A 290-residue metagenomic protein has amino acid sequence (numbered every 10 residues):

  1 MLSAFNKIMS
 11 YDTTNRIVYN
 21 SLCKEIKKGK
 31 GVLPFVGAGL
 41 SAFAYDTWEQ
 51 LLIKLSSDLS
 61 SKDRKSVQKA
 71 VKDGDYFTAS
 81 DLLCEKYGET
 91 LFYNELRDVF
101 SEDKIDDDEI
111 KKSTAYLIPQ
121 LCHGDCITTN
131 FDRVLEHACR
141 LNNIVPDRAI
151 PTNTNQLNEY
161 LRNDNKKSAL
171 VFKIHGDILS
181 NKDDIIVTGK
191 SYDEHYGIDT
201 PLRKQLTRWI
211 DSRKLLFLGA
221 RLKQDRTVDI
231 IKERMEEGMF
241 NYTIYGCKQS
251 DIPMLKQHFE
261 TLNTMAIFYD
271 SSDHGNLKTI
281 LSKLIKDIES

Functional and structural regions predicted by a protein language model:
M1-P34, L40-A44, K54, D58-L59 (+7 more regions): SIR2/sirtuin-family catalytic core signature
L2-S10, E89-I105, I186-Y192: Short, basic, glycine/proline-bearing loop/turn elements
G31-T78, A138-N153: Adenosine ribonucleotide-centric catalytic and binding domains
G37, I118, N130, I174 (+1 more regions): A residue-level signal for conserved active-site and pocket-lining positions in enzyme catalytic cores
G39-A42, D132-V134, D177-L179, R221-K223: Short, solvent-exposed loop/turn segments at secondary-structure junctions
D81-R148: Ligand-binding beta-strand-loop-alpha-helix segment within the catalytic cores of soluble metabolic enzymes
A138-L141, K182-G189, T227-I231: A short secondary-structure junction signal
V145-I210: Active-site gating loop/helix substructures
